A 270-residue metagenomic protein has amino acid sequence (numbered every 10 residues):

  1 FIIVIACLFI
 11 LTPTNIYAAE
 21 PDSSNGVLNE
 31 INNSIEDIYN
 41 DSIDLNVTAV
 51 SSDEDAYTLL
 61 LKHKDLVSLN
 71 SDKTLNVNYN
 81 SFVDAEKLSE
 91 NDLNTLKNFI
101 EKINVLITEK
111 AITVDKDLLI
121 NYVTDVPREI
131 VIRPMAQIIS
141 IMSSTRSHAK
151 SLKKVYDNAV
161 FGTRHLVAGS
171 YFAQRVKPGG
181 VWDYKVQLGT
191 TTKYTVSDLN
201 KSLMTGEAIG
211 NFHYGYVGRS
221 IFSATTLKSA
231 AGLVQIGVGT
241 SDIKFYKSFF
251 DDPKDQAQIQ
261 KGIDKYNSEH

Functional and structural regions predicted by a protein language model:
I2-T12: Bacterial N-terminal signal peptides
I10-V27: Sec-dependent signal peptide cleavage junction
N25-L66: N-terminal mature-domain "stem" immediately C-terminal to a signal peptide or N-terminal signal-anchor/transmembrane
A49-F212: Glycine-rich short-loop/terminal segments
N158, R164-H165, V176, L227-A230 (+2 more regions): Calcium-binding acidic motifs and repeat modules
H213-Y216, K244-F245: Polytopic alpha-helical membrane-helix bundles and their juxtamembrane interface segments in multi-pass membrane
G215-S223, K265: Well-ordered alpha-helical scaffold segments within catalytic/enzyme domains
S229-H270: Active-site or metal-binding loop neighborhoods of secreted/extracellular toxin and effector enzymes
